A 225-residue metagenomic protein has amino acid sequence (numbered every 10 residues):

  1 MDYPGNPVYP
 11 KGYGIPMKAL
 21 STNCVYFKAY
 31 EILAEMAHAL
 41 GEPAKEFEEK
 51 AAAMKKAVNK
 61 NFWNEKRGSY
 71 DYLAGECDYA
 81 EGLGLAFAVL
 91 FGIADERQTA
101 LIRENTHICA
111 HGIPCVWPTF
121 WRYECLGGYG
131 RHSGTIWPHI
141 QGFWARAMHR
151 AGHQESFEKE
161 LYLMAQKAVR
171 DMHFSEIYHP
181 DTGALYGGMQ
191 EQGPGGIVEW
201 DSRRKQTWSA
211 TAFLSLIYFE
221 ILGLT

Functional and structural regions predicted by a protein language model:
M1-K18, A53-P138, V169-I197, T225: Extended glycan-interaction surfaces of carbohydrate-active proteins
G14, S21, A39-E49, E76 (+3 more regions): A structural signal for alpha-helical segments
M17-K28, Y79-L83, H132-F143, G152 (+1 more regions): Aromatic- and histidine-enriched alpha-helix N-cap/loop-to-helix transition segments that scaffold the rims
C24-E42, A86-R97, G142-Q154, S215-G223: Well-ordered alpha-helical scaffold segments within catalytic/enzyme domains
V25, A29, L33, A39-N59 (+2 more regions): Extended, well-ordered alpha-helical scaffold segments
C109, G130, F143-T225: Non-catalytic C-terminal accessory modules of carbohydrate-active enzymes
